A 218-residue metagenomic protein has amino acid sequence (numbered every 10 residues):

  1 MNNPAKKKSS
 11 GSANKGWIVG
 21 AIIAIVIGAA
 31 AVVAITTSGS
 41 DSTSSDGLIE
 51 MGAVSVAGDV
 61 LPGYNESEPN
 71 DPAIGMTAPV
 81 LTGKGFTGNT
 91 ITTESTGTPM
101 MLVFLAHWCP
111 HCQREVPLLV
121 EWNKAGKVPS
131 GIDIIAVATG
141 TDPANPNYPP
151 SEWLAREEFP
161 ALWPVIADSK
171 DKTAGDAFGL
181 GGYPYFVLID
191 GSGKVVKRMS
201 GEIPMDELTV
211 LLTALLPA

Functional and structural regions predicted by a protein language model:
M1-A78: N-terminal targeting signals for export/organelle localization
S44-G52, I134-T139, A218: Extracytoplasmic/periplasmic copper-protein system
A73-A78, T96-P99, P129-I132, G181: Extracytoplasmic
T82-G83, L188: Hydrophobic beta-strand positions
F86-T87, G191: Short, ordered coil/turn segments that flank beta-strands lining enzyme active or ligand-binding pockets
T90-Q113, L119: Short active-site neighborhood of thiol/selenol oxidoreductases, capturing the structured segment around
G97-T98, E157-A161, A167-P217: Thiol/disulfide oxidoreductase modules built on the thioredoxin-like
Q113-E158, I166-D176: Structural microenvironment flanking redox-active thiols in thiol-disulfide oxidoreductases
